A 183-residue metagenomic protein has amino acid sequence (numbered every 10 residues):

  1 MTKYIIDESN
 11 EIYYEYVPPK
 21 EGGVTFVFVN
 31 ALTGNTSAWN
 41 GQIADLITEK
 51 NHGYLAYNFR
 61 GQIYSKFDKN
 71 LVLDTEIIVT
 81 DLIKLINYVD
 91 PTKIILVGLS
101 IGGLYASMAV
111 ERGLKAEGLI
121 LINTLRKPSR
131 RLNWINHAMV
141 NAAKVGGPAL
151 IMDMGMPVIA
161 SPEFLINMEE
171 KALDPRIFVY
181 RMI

Functional and structural regions predicted by a protein language model:
M1-E11: N-terminal cap/lid segment of alpha/beta-hydrolase-fold proteins
S9-F67: Conserved HGGG/HGGXW glycine-rich cap/lid loop of the alpha/beta-hydrolase fold
I43, I86, A109-V110: A conserved amphipathic alpha-helix that caps or lines the catalytic cleft of carbohydrate- and lipid-modifying enzymes
K50-V97: Active-site loop/oxyanion-hole signature of alpha/beta-hydrolase fold enzymes
G98, G102-G103: Catalytic nucleophile loop
L104-E111, K115-G147: Flexible "cap/lid" loop of the alpha/beta hydrolase fold
R130-L132, A149-I183: Conserved alpha/beta-hydrolase catalytic His-Asp/Glu region
